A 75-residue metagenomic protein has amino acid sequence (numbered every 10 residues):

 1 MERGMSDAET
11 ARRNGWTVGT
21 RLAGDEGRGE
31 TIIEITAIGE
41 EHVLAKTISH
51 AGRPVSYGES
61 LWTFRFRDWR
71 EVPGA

Functional and structural regions predicted by a protein language model:
M1-T17: Mixed-charge, Lys/Arg-rich low-complexity intrinsically disordered regions
E2-G4, H50-A75: Intrinsically disordered, low-complexity, charged/polar segments
G15-V18, G39-E41: A short, compositionally biased
T17-E26: Tryptophan-anchored aromatic micro-motifs
E30-Y57: Basic/aromatic-rich interaction segments and small domains that mediate binding to polyanionic partners
